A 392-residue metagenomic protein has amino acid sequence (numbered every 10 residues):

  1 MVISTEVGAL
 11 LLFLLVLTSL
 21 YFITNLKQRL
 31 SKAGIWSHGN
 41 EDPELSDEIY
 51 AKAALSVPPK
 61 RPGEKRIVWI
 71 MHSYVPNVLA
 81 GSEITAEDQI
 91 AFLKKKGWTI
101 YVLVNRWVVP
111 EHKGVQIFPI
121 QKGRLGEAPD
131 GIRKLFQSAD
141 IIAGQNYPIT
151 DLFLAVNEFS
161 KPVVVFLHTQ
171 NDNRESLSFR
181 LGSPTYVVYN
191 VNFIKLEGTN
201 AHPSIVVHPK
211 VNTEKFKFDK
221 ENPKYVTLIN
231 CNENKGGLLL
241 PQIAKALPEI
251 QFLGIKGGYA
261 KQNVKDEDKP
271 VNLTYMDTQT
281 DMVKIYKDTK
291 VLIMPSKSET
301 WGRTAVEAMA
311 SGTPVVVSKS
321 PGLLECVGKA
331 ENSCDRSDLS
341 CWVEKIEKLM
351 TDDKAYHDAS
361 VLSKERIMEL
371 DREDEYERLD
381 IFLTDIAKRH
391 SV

Functional and structural regions predicted by a protein language model:
G144-I149, L167: Short His-centered aromatic/hydrophobic patch
P184-K217, N234: Donor nucleotide-sugar binding/catalytic pocket of nucleotide-sugar-dependent glycosyltransferases
T213-K269, Y275: Conserved catalytic-core segment of nucleotide-activated headgroup transferases in glycan assembly
C231, E331-L339, K348-D353: Conserved acidic donor-binding segment of nucleotide-sugar-dependent glycosyltransferases
T278-Q279, K284-T289: Short alpha-helical donor nucleotide-sugar binding micro-motif in glycosyltransferases
K297: Aromatic "clamp/platform" in nucleotide-sugar-dependent glycosyltransferases that forms part of the donor/acceptor
P314-V317: Short hydrophobic beta-strand element within catalytic cores of glycosyltransferases and related nucleotide-activated
K354-T384: A charged, aromatic-enriched C-terminal amphipathic alpha-helix characteristic of glycosyltransferases across folds
